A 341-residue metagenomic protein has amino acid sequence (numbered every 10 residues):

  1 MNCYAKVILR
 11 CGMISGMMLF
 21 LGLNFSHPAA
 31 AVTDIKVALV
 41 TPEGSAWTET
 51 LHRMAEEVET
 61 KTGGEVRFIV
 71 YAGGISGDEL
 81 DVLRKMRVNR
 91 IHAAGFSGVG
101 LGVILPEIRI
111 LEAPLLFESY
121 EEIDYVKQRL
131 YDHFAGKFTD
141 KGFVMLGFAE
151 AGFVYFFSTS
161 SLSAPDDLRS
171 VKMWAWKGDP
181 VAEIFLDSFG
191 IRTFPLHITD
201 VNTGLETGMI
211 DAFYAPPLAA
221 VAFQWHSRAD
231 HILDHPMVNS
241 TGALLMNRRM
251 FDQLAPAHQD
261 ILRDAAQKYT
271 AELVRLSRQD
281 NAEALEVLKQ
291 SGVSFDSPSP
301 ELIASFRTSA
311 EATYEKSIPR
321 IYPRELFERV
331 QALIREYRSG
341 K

Functional and structural regions predicted by a protein language model:
M1-I8: N-terminal secretory signal peptides that target proteins for export/translocation
C11-N24: Bacterial N-terminal signal peptides
N24-A30: Signal peptide processing junction and immediate N-terminal pro/mature segment of secreted/exported proteins
A30-E122, F138-K341: N-terminal secretory/targeting leader peptides
D124-K137: Signature of the catalytic double-stranded beta-helix
